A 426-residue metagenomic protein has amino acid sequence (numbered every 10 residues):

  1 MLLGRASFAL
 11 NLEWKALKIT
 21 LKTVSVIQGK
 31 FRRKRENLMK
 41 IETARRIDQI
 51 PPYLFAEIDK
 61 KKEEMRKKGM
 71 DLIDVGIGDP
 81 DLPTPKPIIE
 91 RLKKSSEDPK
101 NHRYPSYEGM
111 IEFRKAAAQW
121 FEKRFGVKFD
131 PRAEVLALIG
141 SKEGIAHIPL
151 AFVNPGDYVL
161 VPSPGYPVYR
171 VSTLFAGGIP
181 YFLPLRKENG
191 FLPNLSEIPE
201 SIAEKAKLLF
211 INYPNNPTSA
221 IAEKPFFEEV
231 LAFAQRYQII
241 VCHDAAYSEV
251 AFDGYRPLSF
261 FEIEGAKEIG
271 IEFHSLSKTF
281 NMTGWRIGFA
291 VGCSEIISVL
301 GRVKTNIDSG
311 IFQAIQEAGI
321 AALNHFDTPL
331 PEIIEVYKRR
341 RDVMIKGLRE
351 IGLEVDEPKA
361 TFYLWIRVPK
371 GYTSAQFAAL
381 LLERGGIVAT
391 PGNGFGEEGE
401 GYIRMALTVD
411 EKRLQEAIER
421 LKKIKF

Functional and structural regions predicted by a protein language model:
R5, R33, Q119, K123 (+4 more regions): PLP-dependent enzyme catalytic core of the Aspartate aminotransferase-like
K40-G140, H147, N324-H325, F426: N-terminal small-domain helix-loop-helix segment of the aminotransferase-like
M65-K68, A176, R236-Y237, I351 (+1 more regions): Helix C-cap/helix->beta junction micro-motif
A151-T173: Conserved PLP-anchoring active-site segment centered on the Schiff-base-forming lysine
Y181, L185-G254: Active-site phosphate-binding strand-loop segment of PLP-dependent enzymes
I263-K338, D342, K346-G347, I424-F426: Conserved core segment of the aminotransferase class I/II
I320, V336-I345, V355-R367, G399: Conserved glycine-rich beta-strand-loop-beta hairpin in the small C-terminal domain of fold type I
